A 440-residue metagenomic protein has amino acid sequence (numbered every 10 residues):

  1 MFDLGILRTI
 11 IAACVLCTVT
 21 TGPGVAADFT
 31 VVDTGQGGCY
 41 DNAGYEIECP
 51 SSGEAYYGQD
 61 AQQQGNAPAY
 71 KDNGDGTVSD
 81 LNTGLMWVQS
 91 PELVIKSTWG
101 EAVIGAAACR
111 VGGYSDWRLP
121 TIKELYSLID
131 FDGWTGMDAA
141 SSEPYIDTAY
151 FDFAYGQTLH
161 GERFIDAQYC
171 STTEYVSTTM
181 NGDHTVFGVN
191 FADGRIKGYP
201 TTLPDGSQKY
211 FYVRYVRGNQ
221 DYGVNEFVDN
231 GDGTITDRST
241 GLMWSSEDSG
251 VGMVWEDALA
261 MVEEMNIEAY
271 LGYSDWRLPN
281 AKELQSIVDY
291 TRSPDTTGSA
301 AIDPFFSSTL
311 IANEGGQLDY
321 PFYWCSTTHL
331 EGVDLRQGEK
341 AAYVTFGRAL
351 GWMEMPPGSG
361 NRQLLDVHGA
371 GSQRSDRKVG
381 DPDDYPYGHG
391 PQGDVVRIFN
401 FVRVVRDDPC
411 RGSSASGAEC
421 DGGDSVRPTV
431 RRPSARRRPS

Functional and structural regions predicted by a protein language model:
M1-I11: Bacterial N-terminal signal peptides that target proteins for export
G5, G22-G24: Residue-identity detector for glycine
I10-T21: Bacterial N-terminal signal peptides
G24-R118, I122-W276, K282-S440: Glycine-aromatic-enriched surface loops/turns that form tight recognition elements
